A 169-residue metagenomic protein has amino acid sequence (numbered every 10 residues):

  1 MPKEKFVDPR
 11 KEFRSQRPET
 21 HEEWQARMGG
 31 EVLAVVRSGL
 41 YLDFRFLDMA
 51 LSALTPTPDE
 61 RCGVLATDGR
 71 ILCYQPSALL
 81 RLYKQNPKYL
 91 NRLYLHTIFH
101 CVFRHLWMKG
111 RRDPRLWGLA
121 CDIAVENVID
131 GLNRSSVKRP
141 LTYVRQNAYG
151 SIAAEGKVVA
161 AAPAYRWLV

Functional and structural regions predicted by a protein language model:
M1-N91, I98-V169: Short, functionally important secondary-structure microenvironments
